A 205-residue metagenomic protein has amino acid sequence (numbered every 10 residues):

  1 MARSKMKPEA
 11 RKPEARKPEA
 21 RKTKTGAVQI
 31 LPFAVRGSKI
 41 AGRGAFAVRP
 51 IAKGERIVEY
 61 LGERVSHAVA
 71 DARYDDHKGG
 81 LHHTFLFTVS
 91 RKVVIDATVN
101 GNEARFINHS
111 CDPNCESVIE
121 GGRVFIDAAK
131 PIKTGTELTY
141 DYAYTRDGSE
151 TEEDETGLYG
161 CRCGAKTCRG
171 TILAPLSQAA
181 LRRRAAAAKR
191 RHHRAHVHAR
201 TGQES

Functional and structural regions predicted by a protein language model:
M1-K5, G26-Q29, I51, S205: Intrinsic structural disorder
A2-M6, R11, R16, C111 (+1 more regions): C-terminal SET catalytic tail plus cysteine-rich post-SET Zn-binding segment of SAM-dependent SET-domain
A20-K22: Low-complexity intrinsically disordered segments
T25-V118: Catalytic cores of histone-lysine modification enzymes
